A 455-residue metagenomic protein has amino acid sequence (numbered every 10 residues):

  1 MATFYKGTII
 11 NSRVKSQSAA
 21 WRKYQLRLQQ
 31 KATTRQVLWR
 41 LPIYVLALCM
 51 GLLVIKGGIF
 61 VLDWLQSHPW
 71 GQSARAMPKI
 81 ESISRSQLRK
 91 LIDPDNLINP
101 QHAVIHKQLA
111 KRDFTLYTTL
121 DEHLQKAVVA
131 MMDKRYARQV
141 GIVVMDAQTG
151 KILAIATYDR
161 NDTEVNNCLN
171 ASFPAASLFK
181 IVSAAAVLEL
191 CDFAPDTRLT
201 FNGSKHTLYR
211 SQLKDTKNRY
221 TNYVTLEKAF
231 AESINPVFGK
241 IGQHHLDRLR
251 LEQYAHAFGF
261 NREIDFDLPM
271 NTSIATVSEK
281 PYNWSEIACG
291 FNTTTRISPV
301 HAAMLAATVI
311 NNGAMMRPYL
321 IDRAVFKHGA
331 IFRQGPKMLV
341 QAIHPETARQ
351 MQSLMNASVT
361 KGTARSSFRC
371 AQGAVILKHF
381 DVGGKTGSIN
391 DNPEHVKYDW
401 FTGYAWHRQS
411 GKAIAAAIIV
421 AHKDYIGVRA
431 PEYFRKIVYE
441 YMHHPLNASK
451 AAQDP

Functional and structural regions predicted by a protein language model:
A2-G141, Q334-K337, A452-D454: Extracytoplasmic/periplasmic proteins that interact with beta-lactams or build/remodel peptidoglycan
A2-I9, R13, Q17, Y24 (+8 more regions): Beta-lactam-recognizing serine transpeptidase/beta-lactamase-like catalytic domain environment
K56, K180, K385-G387: Residue-level detector of functionally special positions within alpha-helical transmembrane segments of multi-pass
H123, A127-M131, A186, Y254 (+2 more regions): Generic non-transmembrane alpha-helical segments
K134-Y136, S366-S367, P445-S449: Surface-exposed helix-capping loop/turn segments at secondary-structure junctions
A176-A185: Active/ligand-binding-proximal structured segments within catalytic/core domains that scaffold catalytic residues
I331-G335, P431-P455: Short, gly/Ser/Thr-rich active-site loops of penicillin-recognizing serine hydrolases
V420-Y433: A short acidic/glycine-rich loop-to-helix N-cap element
